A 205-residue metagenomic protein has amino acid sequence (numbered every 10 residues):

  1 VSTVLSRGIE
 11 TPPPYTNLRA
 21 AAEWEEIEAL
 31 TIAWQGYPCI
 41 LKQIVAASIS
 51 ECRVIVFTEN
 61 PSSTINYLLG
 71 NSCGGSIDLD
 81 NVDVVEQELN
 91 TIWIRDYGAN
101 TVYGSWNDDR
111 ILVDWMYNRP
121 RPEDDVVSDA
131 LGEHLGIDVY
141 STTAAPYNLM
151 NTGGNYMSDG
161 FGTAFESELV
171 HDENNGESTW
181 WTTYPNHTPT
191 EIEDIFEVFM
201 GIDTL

Functional and structural regions predicted by a protein language model:
S2-L205: The feature marks the mature, well-folded catalytic cores of soluble enzymes
